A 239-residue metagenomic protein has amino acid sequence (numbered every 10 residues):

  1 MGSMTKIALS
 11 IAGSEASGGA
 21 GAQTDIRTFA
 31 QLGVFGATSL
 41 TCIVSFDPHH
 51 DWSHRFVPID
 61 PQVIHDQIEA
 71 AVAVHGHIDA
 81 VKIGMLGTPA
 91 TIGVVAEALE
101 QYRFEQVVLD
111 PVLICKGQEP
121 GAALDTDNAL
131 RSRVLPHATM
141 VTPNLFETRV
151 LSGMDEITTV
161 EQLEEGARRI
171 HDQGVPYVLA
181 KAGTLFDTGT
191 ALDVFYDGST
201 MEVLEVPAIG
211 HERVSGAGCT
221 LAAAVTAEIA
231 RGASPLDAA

Functional and structural regions predicted by a protein language model:
G2-S10, A22, I26-Q118: Conserved N-terminal subdomain of the carbohydrate kinase-like
S10-Q23, A223: N-terminal beta1-alpha1 ligand-phosphate binding loop
I11-S17, E202-G216: Short pre-catalytic strand/loop immediately N-terminal to key active-site residues, enriched for Gly-Thr
G21, N144, G218: Short, conserved phosphate/pyrophosphate- and ester-handling motifs at nucleotide-, phospho-/glycolipid
C42-V44, G87, L113-C115, E147 (+2 more regions): Glycine-rich beta-alpha junction loops
D51-P58, E119-D125, G153-T158, G210: Short glycine-enriched, charge-decorated loop/helix-capping segments at active-site entrances that position
L124-M201, L236: Conserved phosphate/ATP/ADP-binding segment of small-molecule kinases
R149-V150, E212-P235, A239: Short, small-residue alpha-helix embedded
